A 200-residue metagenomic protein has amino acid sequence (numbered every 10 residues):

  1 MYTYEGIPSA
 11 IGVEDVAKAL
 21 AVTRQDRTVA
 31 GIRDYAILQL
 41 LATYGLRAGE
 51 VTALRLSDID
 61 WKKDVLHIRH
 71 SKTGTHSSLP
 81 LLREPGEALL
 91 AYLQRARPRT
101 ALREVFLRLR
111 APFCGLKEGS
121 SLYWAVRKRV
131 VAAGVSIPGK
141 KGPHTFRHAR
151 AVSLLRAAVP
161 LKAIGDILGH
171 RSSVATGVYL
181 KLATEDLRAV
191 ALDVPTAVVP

Functional and structural regions predicted by a protein language model:
M1-P200: Conserved catalytic core of the tyrosine transesterase superfamily
